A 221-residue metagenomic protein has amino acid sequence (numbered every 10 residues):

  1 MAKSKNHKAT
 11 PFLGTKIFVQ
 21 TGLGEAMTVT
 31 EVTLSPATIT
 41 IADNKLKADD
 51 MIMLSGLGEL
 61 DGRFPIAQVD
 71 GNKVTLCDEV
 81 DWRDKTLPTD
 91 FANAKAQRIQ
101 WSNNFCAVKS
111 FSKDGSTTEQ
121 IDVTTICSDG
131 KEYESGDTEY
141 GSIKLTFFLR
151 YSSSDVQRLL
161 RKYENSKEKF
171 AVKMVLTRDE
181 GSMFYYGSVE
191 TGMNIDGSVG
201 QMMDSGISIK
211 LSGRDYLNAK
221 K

Functional and structural regions predicted by a protein language model:
M1-N6, S142-R161: Charged, amphipathic alpha-helical segments
K3-G14, Q20-S35, I41-K45, S55-S128: Small/polar beta-strand repeat architecture
G130-T138, L159-S166, L176-E180, N194-M203: Exposed beta-sheet edge/beta-hairpin loop segments within beta-rich domains
E132-S153, Q201-Y216: Oligomerization/assembly interface segments of phage tail-like spikes and tubes
Y151-S153, K169-M174: Extended serine/threonine-enriched, polar tracts that run as long, contiguous segments within proteins
K173-N218: Short beta-strand and beta-hairpin "edge-sheet" elements
